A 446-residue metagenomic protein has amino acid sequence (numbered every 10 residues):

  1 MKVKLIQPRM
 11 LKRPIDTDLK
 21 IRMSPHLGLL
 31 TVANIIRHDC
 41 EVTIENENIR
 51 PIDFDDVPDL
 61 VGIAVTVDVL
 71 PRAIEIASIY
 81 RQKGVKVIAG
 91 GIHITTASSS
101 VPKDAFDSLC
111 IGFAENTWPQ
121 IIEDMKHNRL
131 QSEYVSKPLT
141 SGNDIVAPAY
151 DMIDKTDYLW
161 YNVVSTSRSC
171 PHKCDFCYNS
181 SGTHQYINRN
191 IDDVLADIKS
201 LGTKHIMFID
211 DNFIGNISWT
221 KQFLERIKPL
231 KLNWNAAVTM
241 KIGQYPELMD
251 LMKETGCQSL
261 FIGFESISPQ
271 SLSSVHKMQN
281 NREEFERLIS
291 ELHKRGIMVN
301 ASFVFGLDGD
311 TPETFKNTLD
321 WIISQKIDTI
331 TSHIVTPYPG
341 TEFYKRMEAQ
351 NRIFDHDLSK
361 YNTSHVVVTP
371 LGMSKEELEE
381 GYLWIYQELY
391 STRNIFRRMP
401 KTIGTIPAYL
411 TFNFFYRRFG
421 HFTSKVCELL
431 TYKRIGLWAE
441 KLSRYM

Functional and structural regions predicted by a protein language model:
M1-H205: Acidic, low-complexity intrinsically disordered segments
K2-L5, M10, E41-I44, D124-M125 (+4 more regions): Radical SAM enzyme core and accessory elements
P8-P14, T96-S100, H172, S218 (+4 more regions): Flexible glycine/acidic-rich beta-alpha junction loops that bind and position SAM and/or redox cofactors in anaerobic
I35, D39, I79, K83 (+11 more regions): Alpha-helical structural signal in soluble globular domains
P58-V67, L224-I227, T311-I327, L389-Y390: Short, electropositive alpha-helical surface patch
I88-A89, C110, Y134, N235-A237 (+2 more regions): Structural detector of well-ordered beta-strand residues that form the stable sheet scaffold of enzyme domains
S100-Q120, L251-F261, N317-S332: Structural recognition of alpha->loop->beta junctions
V146-N300, F305-L307, T311-K316, D320: Radical SAM [4Fe-4S] cluster-binding motif and immediate context
